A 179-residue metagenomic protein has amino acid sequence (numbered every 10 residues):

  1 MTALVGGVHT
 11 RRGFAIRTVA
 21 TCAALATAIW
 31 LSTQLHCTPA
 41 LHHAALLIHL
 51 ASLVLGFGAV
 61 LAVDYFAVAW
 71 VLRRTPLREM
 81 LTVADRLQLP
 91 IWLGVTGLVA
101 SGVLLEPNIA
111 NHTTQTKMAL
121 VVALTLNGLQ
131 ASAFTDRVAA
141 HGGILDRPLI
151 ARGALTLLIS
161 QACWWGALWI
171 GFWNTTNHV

Functional and structural regions predicted by a protein language model:
T2-V179: Polytopic transmembrane helical bundles with strong interfacial aromatic enrichment
